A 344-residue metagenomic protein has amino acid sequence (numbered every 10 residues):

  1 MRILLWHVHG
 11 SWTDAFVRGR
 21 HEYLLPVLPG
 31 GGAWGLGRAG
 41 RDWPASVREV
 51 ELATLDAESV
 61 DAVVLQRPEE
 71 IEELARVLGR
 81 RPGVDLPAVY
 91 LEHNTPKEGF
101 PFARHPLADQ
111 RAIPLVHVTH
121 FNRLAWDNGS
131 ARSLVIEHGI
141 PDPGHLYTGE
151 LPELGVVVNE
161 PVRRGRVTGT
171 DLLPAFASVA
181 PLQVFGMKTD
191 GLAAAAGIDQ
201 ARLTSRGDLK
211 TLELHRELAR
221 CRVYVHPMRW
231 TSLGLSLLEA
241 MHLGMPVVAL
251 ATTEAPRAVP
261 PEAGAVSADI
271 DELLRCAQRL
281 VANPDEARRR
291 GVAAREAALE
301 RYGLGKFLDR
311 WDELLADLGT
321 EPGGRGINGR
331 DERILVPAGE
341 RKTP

Functional and structural regions predicted by a protein language model:
H9-W12, H21-A112, F121-L124: Extended catalytic core of nucleotide-activated donor transferases of GT-like folds
A125, P141-I198, S205: Conserved catalytic-core segment of nucleotide-activated headgroup transferases in glycan assembly
H215, L238-H242, T253-R257: Short alpha-helical segment that forms part of, or immediately flanks, the ligand-binding pocket in carbohydrate-active
Y224-V225: A short hydrophobic beta-strand element within the catalytic core of glycosyltransferases that build diverse glycans
R229: Aromatic "clamp/platform" in nucleotide-sugar-dependent glycosyltransferases that forms part of the donor/acceptor
P246-A249: Short hydrophobic beta-strand element within catalytic cores of glycosyltransferases and related nucleotide-activated
P261-D271, R279-P284: Conserved acidic donor-binding segment of nucleotide-sugar-dependent glycosyltransferases
A282-A316, T320, G329-I334, T343-P344: A charged, aromatic-enriched C-terminal amphipathic alpha-helix characteristic of glycosyltransferases across folds
